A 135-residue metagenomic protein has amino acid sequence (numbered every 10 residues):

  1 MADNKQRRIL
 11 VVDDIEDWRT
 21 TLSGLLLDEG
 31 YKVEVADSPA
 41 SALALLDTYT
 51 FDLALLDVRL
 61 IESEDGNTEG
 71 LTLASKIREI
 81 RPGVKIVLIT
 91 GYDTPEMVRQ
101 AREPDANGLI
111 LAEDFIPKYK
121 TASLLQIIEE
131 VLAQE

Functional and structural regions predicted by a protein language model:
M1-L10, E16, A40, Y119-E135: Non-catalytic signal-transmission and effector/linker regions of two-component phosphorelay proteins
Q6, G30-K32, G83, L109-A112: A generic structural signal for alpha->beta connector loops
L10, S23, E34-L53, I61: Acidic, metal-coordinating helix/loop segments flanking the phosphotransfer/catalytic sites of two-component signaling
E16-E34: Two-component/phosphorelay signaling modules centered on CheY-like receiver
D47-Y49, K76-V84: Conserved phosphotransfer cores of two-component systems
T68, T72, K76, Y92-P117 (+1 more regions): Alpha4 helix (beta4-alpha4-beta5 surface) of REC/receiver domains from two-component response regulators
